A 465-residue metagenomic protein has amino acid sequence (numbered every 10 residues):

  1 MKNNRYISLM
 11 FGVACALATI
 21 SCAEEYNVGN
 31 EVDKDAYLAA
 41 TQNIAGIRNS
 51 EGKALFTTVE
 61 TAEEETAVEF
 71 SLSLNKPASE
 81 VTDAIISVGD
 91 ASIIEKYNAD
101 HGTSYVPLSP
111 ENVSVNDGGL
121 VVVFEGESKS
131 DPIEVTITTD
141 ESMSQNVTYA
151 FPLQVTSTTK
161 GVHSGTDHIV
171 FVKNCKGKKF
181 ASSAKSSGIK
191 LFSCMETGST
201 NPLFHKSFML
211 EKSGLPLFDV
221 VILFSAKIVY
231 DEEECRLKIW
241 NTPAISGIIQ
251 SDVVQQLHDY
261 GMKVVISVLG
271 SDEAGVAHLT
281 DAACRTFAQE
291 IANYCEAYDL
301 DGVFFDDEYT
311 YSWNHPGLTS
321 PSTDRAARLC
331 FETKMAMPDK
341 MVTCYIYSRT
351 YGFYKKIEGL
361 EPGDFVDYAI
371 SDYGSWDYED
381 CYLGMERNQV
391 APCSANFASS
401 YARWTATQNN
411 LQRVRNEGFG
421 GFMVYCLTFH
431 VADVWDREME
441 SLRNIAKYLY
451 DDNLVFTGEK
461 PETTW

Functional and structural regions predicted by a protein language model:
M1-M10: Bacterial N-terminal signal peptides that target proteins for export
F11-A16: Hydrophobic alpha-helical targeting segments used for export or membrane insertion
L17-S21: C-terminal motif of bacterial Sec signal peptides marking the signal peptidase cleavage site
A23-D83, G89-N112, N116, V122-W465: Secreted glycan hydrolases and related glycan-binding modules that recognize and/or cleave
